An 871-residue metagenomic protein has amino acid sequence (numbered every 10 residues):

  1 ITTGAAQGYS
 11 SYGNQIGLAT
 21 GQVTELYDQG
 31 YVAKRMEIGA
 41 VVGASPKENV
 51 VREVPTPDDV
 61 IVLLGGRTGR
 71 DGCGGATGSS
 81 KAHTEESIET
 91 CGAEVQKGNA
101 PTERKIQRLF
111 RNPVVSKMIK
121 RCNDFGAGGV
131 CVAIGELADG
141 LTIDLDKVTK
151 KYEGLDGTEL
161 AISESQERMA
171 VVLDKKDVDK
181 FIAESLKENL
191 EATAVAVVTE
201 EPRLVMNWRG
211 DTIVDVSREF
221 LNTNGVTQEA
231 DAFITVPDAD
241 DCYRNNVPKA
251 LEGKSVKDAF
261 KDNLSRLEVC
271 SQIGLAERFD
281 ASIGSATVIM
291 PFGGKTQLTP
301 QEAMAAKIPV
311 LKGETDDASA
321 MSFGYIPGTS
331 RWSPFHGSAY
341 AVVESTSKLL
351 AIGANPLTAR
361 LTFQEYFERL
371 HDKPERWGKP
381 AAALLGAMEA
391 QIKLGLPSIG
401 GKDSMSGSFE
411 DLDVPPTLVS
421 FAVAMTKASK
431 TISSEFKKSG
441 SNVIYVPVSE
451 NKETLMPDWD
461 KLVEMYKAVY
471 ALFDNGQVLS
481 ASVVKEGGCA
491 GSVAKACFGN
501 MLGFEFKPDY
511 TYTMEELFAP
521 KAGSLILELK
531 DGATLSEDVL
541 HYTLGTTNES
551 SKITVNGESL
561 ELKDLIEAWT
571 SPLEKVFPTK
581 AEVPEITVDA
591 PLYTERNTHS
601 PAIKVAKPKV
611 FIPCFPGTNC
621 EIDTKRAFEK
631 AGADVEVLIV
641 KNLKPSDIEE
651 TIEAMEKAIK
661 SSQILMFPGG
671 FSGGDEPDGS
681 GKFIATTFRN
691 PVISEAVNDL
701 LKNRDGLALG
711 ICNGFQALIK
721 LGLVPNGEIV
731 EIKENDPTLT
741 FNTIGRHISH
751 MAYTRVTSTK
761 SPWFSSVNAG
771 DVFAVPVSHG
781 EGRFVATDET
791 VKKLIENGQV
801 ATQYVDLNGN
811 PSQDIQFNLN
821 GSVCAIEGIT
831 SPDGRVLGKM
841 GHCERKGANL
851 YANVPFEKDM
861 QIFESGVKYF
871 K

Functional and structural regions predicted by a protein language model:
I1-G674, T687-N698, C824, I829-T830 (+2 more regions): Glycine/proline-enriched, intrinsically flexible loops and inter-domain linkers
E25-Y27, R67-R70, K176-D177, D211 (+8 more regions): Short acidic/polar capping segments at secondary-structure boundaries
G75, T624-K625, P677-S680, K720-L723 (+2 more regions): Short amphipathic alpha-helical segments
I119, K348, V478, L707-A708 (+2 more regions): Residue-level marker of motif borders
C122, A351, A481, G710-I711 (+2 more regions): Alpha-helical architecture
V132, L361, G491, K720-L721 (+2 more regions): Short, function-defining helix-loop hinge/capping sites that tune catalysis or transport
L544, E649-E650, A696-D699, E731-K871: Amide-donor transfer/coupling interface in amidating biosynthetic enzymes
P668, S672-K760: Cysteine-nucleophile active-site neighborhood
